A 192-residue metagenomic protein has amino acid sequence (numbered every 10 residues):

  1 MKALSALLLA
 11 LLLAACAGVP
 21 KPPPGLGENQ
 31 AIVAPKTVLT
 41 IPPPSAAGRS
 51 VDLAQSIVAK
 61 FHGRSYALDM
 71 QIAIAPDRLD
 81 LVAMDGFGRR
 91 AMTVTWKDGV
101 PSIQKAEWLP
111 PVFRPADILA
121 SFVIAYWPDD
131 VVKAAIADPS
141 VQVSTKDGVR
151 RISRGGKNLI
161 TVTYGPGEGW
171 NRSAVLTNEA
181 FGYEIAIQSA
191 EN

Functional and structural regions predicted by a protein language model:
K2-A10: Sec-dependent signal peptide recognition, specifically the positively charged N-region followed immediately by
L12-A15: C-terminal motif of bacterial Sec signal peptides marking the signal peptidase cleavage site
A17-P20: Bacterial signal peptide processing site
G25-V51: Post-signal peptide N-terminal segment of mature Sec-exported envelope proteins
S45-D98, I103: N-terminal mature ectodomain segment of secretory-pathway/periplasmic proteins
G86-R90, L109-P111, K157-L159: Short, surface-exposed beta-strand-loop junctions and turns on beta-sheet-rich folds
P101-V131: Acidic/charged, solvent-exposed loop-and-adjacent secondary-structure segments enriched in E/D, K/R, S/T, and G/P
P139-N192: Gly/Pro-enriched, hydrophobic low-complexity segments that function as extracytoplasmic propeptides/linkers
